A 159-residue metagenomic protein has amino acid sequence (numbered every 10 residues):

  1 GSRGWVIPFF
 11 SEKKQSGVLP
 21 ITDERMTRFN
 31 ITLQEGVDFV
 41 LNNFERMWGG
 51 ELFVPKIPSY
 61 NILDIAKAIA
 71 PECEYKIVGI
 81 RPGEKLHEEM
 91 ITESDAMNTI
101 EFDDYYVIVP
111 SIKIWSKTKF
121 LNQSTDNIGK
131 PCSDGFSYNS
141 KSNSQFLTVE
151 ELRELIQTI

Functional and structural regions predicted by a protein language model:
G1-I159: Strand-loop microenvironment adjacent to phosphate/nucleotide-handling motifs in alpha/beta enzyme folds
